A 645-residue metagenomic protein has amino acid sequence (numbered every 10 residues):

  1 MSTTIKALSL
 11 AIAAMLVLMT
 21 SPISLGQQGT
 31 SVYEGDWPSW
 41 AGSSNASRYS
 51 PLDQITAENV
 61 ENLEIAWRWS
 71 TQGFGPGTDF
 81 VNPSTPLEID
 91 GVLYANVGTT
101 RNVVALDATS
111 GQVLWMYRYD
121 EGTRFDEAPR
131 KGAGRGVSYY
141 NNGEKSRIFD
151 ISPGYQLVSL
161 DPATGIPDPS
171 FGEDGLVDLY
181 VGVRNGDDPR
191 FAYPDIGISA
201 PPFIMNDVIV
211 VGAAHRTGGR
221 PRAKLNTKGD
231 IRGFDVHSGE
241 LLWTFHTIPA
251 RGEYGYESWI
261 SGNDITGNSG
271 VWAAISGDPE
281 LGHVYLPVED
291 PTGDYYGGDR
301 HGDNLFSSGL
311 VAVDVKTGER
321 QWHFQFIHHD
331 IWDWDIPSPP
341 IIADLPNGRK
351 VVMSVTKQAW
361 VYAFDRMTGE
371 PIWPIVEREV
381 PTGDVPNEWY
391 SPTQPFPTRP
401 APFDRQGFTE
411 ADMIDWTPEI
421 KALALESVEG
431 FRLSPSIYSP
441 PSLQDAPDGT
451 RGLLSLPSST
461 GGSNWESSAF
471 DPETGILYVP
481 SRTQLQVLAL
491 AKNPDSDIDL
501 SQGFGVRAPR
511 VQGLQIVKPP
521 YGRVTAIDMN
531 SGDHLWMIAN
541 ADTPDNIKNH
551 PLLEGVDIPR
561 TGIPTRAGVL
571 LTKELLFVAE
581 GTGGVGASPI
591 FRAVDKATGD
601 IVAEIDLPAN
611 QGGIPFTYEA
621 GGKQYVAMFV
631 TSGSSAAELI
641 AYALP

Functional and structural regions predicted by a protein language model:
S9-T20: Bacterial N-terminal signal peptides
W37-A41, D79-G98, N102, A128-Q156 (+12 more regions): Repeat-blade elements of multi-bladed beta-propeller folds
A46-G143, D150, Y155-P169, E173 (+1 more regions): N-terminal cofactor/phosphate-binding cores enriched in small/glycine residues, especially glycine-rich loops such as
A66, Q112-M116, D168-P169, L242-W243 (+4 more regions): A structural motif specific to WD40 beta-propellers
W69-T85, M116-N142, E173-P201, T217 (+11 more regions): Extracytoplasmic beta-rich repeat domains
A108, V113, A133-D187, P194-F245 (+2 more regions): Hydrophobic or amphipathic alpha-helical targeting/insertion segments
L160, G165, T227-E240, D303-T317 (+4 more regions): Beta-propeller blade signature
I341-V385, L644: Phosphate/diphosphate-binding loops
